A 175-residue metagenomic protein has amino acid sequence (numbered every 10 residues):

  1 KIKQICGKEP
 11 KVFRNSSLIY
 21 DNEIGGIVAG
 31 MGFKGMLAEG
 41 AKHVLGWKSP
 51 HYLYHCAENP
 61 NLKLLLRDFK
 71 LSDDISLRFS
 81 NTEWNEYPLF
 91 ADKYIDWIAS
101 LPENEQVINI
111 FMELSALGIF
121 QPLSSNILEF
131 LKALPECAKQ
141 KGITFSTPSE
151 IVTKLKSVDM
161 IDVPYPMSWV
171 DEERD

Functional and structural regions predicted by a protein language model:
K1-S17, D96-F111: CE4/NodB-like, metal-dependent polysaccharide N-deacetylase domain that modifies extracellular/periplasmic N-acetylated
I2-K3, M31-G32, D74-L77, I110-M112: Generic detector of short, locally flexible boundary/turn motifs and exposed helical patches
I2-Y52, L117-L134: Catalytic domains of cell-wall/extracellular-matrix polysaccharide-remodeling enzymes, centered on de-N-acetylation
A41-W47, L65-E86: Positively charged, amphipathic and often flexible ligand-engagement surfaces
Y52-L53, A57-L62, L66-F69, N81-W84 (+1 more regions): Active-site and substrate-binding clefts of carbohydrate-active enzymes
A91: Active-site/ligand-binding-proximal alpha/beta "capping" segment
